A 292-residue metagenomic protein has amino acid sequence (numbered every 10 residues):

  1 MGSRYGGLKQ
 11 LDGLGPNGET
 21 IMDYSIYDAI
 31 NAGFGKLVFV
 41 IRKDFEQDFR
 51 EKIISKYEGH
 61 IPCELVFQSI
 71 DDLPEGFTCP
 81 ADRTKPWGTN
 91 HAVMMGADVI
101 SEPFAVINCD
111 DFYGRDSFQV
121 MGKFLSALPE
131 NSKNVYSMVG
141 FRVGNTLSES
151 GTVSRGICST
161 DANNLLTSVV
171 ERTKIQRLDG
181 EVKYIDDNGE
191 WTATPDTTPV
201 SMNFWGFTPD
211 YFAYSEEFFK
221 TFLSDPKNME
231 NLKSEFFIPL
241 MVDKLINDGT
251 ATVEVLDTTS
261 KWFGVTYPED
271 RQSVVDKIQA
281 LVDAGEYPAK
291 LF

Functional and structural regions predicted by a protein language model:
M1-I54, I61-C63, Q68, C79 (+1 more regions): N-terminal glycine-rich phosphate-binding loop and ensuing alpha1 helix
F49-I53, M121, V274: Hydrophobic packing residues within well-ordered alpha-helices of enzyme cores
Y57-P103: Short phosphate-binding loop-to-helix
E102-F112: Short beta-strand-to-loop acidic/aromatic patch adjacent to the donor-nucleotide binding site
R115-F204: Conserved core of the sugar-phosphate nucleotidyltransferase
F204-E216: Conserved nucleotide-sugar donor-binding and metal-coordinating catalytic region shared by glycosyltransferases
S215-A251: A C-terminal functional module that forms or caps the active site or interfaces directly with catalytic machinery
